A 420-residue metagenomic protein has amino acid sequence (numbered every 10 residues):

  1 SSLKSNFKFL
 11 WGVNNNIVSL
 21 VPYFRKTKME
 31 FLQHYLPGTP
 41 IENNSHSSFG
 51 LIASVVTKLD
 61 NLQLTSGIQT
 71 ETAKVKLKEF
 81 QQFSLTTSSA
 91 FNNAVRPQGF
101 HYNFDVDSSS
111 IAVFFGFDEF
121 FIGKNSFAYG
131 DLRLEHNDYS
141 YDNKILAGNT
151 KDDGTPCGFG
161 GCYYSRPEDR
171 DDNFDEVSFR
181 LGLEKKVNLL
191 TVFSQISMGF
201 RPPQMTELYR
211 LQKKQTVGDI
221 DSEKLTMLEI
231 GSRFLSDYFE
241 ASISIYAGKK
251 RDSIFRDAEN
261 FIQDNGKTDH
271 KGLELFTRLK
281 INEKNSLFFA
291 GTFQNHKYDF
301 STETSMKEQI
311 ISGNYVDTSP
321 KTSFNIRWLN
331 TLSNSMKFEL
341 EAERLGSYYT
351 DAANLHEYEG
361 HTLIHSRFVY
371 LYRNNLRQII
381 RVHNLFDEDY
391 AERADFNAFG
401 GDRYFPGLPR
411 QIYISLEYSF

Functional and structural regions predicted by a protein language model:
S1, H34-I41, F80-H101, Y139-D171 (+5 more regions): Solvent-exposed loop segments that connect transmembrane elements
S2-G154, E168, G182-K186, Q195 (+3 more regions): Face-selective signature of the C-terminal outer-membrane beta-barrel domain
L3-F7, S47-A53, S109-F115, V177-L181 (+9 more regions): Hydrophobic, lipid-facing positions within transmembrane beta-strands of outer-membrane proteins
K8-Q33, K186-V187, T191-S197, R201 (+2 more regions): Membrane-embedded beta-barrel scaffold of Gram-negative outer-membrane proteins
F9-V13, V55-L59, F115-F121, S126 (+13 more regions): Residue-level signature of outer-membrane beta-barrel architecture
V13, F24-K28, L59, T70-K76 (+11 more regions): Transmembrane beta-strands of outer-membrane beta-barrel pores
K58-Q63, F120-A128, H136-N137, I245-K250 (+2 more regions): Gram-negative outer-membrane beta-barrel transporters
F117-D118, E184, L190, S194 (+4 more regions): Conserved C-terminal beta-signal and adjacent last beta-strands/turns of outer-membrane beta-barrel proteins
